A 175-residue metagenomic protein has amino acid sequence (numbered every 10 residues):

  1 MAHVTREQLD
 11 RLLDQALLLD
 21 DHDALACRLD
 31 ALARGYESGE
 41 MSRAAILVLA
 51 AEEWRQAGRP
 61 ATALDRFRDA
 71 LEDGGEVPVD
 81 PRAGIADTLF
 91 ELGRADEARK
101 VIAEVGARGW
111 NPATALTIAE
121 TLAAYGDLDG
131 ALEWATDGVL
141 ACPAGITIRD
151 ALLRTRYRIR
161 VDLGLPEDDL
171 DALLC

Functional and structural regions predicted by a protein language model:
M1-A57, A172-C175: N-terminal alpha-helical interaction modules that lie
A16-L19, W54, L89, L122 (+1 more regions): Residue at a conserved register position within TPR or TPR-like alpha-solenoid repeats
H22-L25, P60, A95, L128: TPR-repeat structural position
D30-R34, R68, A103, T136: Alpha-solenoid helical repeat scaffolds
A31-E40, A70-E76, A144-G145: Flexible helix-coil transition and linker loops at the boundaries of alpha-helical arrays
M41-T117: Alpha-helical adaptor scaffolds
A107-W110, A123-I146, L174: TPR/TPR-like (Sel1-like) alpha-helical repeat modules
